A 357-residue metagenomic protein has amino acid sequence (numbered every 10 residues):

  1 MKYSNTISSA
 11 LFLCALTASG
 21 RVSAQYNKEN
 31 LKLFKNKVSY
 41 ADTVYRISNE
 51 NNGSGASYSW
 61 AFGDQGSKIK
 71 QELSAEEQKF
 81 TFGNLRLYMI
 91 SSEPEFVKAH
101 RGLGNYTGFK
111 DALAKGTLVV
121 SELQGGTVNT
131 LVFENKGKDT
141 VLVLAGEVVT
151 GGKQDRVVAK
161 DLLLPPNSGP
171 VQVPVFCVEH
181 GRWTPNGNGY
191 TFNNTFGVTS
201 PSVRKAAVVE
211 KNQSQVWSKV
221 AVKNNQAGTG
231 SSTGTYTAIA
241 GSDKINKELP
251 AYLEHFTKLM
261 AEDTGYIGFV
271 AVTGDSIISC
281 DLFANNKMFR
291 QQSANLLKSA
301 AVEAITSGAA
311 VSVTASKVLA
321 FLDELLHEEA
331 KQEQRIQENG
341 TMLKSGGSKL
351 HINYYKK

Functional and structural regions predicted by a protein language model:
M1-N27: Bacterial Sec-dependent N-terminal signal peptides
S4-S8, F133, L144: N-terminal, helix-rich and Lys/Arg-enriched segments in bacterial and organellar proteins
Y26-T140, G146-K357: Intrinsically disordered, low-complexity segments enriched in small/polar residues
